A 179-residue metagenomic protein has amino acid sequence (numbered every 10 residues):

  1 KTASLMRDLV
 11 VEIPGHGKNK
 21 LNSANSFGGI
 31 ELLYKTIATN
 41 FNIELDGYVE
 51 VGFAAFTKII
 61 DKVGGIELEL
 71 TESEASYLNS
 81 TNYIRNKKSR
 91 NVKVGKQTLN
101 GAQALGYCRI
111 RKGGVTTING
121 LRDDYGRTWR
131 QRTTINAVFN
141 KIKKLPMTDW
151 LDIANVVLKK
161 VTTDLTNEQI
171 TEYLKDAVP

Functional and structural regions predicted by a protein language model:
K1-P179: Non-catalytic, solvent-exposed segments at the cell envelope interface
